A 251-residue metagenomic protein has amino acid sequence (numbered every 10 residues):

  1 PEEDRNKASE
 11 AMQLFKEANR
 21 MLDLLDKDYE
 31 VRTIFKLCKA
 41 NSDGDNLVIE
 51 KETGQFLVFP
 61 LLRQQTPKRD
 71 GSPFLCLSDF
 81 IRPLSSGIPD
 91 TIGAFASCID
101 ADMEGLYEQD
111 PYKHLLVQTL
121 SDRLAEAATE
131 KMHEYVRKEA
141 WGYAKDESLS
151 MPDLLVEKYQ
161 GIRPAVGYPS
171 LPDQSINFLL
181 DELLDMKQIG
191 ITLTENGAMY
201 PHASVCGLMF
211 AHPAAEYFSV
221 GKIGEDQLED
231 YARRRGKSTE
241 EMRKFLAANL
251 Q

Functional and structural regions predicted by a protein language model:
P1-H114, T119, L149: Active-site loops and adjacent core secondary-structure elements that bind or stabilize anionic groups
P73-Q251: C-terminal accessory domains/tails appended to large, multi-domain proteins
